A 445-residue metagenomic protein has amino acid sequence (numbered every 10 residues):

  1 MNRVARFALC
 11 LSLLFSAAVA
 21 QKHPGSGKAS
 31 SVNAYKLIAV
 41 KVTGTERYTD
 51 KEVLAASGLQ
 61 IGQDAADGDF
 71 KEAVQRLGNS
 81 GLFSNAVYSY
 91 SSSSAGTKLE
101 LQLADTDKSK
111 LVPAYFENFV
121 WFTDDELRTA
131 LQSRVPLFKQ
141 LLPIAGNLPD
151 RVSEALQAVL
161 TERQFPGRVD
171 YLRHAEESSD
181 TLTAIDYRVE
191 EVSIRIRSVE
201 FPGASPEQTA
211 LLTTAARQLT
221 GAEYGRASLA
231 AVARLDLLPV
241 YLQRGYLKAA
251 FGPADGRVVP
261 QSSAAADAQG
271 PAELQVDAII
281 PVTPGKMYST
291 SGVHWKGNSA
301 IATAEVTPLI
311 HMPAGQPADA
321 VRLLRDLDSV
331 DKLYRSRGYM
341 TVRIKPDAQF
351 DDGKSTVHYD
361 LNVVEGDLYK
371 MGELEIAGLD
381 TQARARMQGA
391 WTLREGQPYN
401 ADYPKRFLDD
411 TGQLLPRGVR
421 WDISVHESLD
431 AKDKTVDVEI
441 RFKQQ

Functional and structural regions predicted by a protein language model:
M1-A8: Bacterial N-terminal signal peptides that target proteins for export
R3, V19-A20: Intrinsically disordered, low-complexity regions enriched in serine, threonine, proline and polar/charged residues
A8-S16: Bacterial N-terminal signal peptides
Q21-Q445: Periplasmic polypeptide-binding modules associated with outer-membrane biogenesis and secretion
